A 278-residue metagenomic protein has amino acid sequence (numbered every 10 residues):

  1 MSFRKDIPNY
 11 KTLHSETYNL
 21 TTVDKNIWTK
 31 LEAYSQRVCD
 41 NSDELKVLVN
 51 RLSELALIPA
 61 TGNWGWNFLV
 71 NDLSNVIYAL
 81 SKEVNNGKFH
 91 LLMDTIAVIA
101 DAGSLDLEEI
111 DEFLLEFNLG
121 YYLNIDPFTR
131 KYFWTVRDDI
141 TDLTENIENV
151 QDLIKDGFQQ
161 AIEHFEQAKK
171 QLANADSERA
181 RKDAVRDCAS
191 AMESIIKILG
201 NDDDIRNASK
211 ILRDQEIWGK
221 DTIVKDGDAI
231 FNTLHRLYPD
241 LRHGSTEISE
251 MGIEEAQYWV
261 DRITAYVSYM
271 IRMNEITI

Functional and structural regions predicted by a protein language model:
S2-N19, L143, R206-I278: Long, charged low-complexity segments
E16, L20, K30, Y34-E163: Internal, Lys/Arg-enriched amphipathic helical interaction segments that engage polyanionic partners
V23, I27: His/Asp/Glu-rich acidic catalytic environments and adjacent acidic regulatory segments
L57, M192-G200, H235-R242: Short alpha-helix boundary/capping elements
E83, K155, E178, E250 (+1 more regions): Charge-dense, low-complexity intrinsically disordered segments
F89-L92, V185-C188, M192, L234 (+2 more regions): Short runs of predominantly hydrophobic/aromatic residues within well-ordered alpha helices that form helix-helix
V98-E108, I198-D204, I271-I278: Short helix-capping/linker segments at secondary-structure and domain boundaries
T135-D214, D226: Amphipathic alpha-helical interface elements
